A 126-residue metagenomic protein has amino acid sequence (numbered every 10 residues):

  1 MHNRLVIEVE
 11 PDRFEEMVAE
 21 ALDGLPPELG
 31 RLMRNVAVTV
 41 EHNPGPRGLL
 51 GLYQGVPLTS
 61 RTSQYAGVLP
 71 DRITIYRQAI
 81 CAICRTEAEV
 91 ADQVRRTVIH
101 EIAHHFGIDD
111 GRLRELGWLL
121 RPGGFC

Functional and structural regions predicted by a protein language model:
M1-Q93, H105, D109-E115, L120-C126: Active-site rim/adjacent substrate-binding subdomains
Q93-E101: Short alpha-helical catalytic segment bearing the HExxH-like zincin motif of zinc-dependent metalloproteases
